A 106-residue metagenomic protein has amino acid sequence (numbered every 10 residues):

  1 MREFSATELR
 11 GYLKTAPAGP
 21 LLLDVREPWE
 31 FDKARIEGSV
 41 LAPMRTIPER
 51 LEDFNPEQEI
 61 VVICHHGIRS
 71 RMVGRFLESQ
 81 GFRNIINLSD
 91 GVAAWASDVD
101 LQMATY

Functional and structural regions predicted by a protein language model:
M1-L21, P28-E59, I68-Y106: Rhodanese-like catalytic fold shared by cysteine-dependent sulfurtransferases and DSP/PTP-type phosphatases
I63: Short, surface-exposed ligand- or partner-binding patches at beta-edge/loop junctions that are enriched in aromatics
